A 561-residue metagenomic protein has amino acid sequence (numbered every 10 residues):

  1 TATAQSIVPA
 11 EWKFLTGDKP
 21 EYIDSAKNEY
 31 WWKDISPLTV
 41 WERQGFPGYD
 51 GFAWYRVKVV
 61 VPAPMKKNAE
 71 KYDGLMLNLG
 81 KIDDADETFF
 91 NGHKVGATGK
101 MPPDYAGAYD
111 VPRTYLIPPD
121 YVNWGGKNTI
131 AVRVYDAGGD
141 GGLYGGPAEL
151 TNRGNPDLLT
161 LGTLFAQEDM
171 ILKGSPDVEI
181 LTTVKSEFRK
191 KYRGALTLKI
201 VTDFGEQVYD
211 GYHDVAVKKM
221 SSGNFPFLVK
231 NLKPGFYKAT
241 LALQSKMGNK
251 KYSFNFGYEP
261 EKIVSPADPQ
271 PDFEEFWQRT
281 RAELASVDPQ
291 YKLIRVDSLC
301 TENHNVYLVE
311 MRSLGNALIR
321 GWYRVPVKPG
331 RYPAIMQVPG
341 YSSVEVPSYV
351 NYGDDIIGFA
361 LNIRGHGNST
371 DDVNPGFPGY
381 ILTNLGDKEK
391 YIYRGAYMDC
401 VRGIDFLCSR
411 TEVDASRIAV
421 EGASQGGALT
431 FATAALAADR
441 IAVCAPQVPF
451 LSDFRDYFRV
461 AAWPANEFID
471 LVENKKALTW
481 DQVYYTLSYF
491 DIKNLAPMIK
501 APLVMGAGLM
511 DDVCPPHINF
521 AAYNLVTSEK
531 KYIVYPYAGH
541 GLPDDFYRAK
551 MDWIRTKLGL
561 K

Functional and structural regions predicted by a protein language model:
S6-E21, W32-I35, K100, D110-L164: An acidic-aromatic loop/edge-strand motif
W32, V59-V61, M65-K94, I130-V134: Aromatic-lined ligand-binding clefts that engage carbohydrates, nucleic acids, or primary amines
L164-H304: N-terminal targeting or regulatory segments adjacent to alpha/beta-hydrolase or S9 domains
A285-P329: N-terminal cap/lid segment of alpha/beta-hydrolase-fold proteins
W322-V325, R331-Y341: Short beta-strand element of the alpha/beta-hydrolase
V344-M398, F406, D456-A465: Cap/lid segment of the alpha/beta-hydrolase catalytic domain
F431-L478, V534, L542: Hydrolase active-site cap/lid region
I499, M505-A507: Short beta-strand/loop motif that positions the catalytic acidic residue of the alpha/beta-hydrolase fold
